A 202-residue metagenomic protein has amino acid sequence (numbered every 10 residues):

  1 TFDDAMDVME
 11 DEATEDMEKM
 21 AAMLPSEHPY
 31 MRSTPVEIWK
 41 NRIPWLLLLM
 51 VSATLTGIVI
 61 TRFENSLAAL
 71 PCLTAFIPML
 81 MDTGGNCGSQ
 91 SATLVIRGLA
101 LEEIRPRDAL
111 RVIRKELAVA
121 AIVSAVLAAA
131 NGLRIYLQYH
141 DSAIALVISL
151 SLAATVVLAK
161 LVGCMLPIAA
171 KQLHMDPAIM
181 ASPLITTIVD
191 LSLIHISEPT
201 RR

Functional and structural regions predicted by a protein language model:
T1-I77: Cytosolic regulatory modules rich in charged/polar residues
D11-A21, R62-P71, C87-K115, V162-I185: Juxtamembrane helix-loop transition segments at the membrane interface in multi-pass membrane proteins
T34-E37, D108-R114, S142-V147: Short juxtamembrane and helix-loop transition motifs at transmembrane-helix boundaries in membrane proteins
K40-W45, L110-V123, I185: Alpha-helical transmembrane segments of multi-pass membrane proteins
L48-A53, F76, L80, G84 (+10 more regions): Alpha-helical transmembrane segments in multi-pass membrane proteins
L49-P71, A128-I144, V156, R202: Helix-interface capping motifs at the ends of transmembrane segments in multi-pass membrane proteins
S192-R201: Residue-level detector of conserved catalytic or cofactor/ligand-binding positions in enzyme active sites
